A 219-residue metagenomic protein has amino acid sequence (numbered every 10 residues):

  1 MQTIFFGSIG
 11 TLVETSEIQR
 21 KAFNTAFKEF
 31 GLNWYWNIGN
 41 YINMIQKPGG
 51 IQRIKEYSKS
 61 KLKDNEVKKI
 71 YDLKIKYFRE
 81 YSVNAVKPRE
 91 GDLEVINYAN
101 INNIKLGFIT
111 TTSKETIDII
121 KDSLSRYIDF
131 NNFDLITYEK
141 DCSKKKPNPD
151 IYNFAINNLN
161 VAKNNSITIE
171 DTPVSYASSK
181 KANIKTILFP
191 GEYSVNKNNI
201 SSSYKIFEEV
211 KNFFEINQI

Functional and structural regions predicted by a protein language model:
M1, N103, K163-N165: A general structural motif
M1-Q2, I101, F214-I219: Short, Lys/Arg-enriched, disordered terminal segments
Q2-L93, Y98-N102: N-terminal helical cap/lid subdomain that shapes the substrate entry/recognition surface in HAD-like hydrolases
L12, L106-I109, T168-I169: Conserved SAM-binding loop
S16-E17, P48, L93, T111-K114 (+2 more regions): Alpha-helix N-cap/helix-start capping motif
F23, D92-S123, S179: Substrate-recognition element of Asp-dependent hydrolases with the DxDx(T/V) motif
S113-K114, I119-I219: Asp-based, Mg2+/Mn2+-dependent phosphohydrolase catalytic module
